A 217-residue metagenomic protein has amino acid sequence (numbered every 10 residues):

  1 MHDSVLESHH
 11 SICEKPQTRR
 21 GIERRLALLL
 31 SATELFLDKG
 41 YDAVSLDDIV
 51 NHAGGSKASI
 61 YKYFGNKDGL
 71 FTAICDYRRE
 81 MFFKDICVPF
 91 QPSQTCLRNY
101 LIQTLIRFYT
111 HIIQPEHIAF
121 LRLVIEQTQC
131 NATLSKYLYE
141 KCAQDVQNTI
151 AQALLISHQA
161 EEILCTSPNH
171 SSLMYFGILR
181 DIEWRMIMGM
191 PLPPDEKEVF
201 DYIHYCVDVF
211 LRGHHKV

Functional and structural regions predicted by a protein language model:
M1-E23: N-terminal intrinsically disordered/low-complexity leader segments
G21, L29, C75, S135-Q147 (+2 more regions): Amphipathic, non-transmembrane alpha-helical scaffold segments
A27, L35-G69, A73-I74: Helix-turn-helix
L28-F36, F108, F210: Short hydrophobic clusters on alpha-helical segments that form packing/core surfaces in small helical domains
A73, C87-A119, P168-Y175, F200-I203: Hydrophobic alpha-helical connector segments
D76-F82: Short, basic, alpha-helical segments at the C-terminal edge of helix-turn-helix-like DNA-binding modules
N99, Q114, A119, I125 (+3 more regions): Amphipathic alpha-helical packing segments from all-alpha helical-bundle domains
K136, H158-C206: Hydrophobic/aromatic-rich alpha-helical bundle segments in the mid-to-C-terminal region
